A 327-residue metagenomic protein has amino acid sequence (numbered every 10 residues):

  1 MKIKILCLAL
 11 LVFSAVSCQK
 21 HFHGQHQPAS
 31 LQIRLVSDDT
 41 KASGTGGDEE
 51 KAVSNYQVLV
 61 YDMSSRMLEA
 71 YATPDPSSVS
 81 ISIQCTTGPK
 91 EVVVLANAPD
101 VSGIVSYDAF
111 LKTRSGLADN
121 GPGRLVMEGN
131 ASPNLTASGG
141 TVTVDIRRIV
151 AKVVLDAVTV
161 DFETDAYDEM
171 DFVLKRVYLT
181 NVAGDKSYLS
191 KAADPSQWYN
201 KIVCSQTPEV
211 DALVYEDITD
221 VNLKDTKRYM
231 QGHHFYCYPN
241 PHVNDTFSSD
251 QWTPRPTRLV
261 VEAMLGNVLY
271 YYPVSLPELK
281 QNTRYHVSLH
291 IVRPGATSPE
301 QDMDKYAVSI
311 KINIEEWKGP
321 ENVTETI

Functional and structural regions predicted by a protein language model:
M1-I5, K20: Positively charged n-region of N-terminal signal peptides that target proteins for export
C18-I327: Extracytoplasmic cysteine-anchoring/structural motifs
